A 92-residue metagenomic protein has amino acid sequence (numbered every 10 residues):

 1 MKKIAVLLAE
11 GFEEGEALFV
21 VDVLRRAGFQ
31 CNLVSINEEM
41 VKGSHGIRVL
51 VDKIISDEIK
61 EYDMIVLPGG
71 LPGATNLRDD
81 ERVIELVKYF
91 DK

Functional and structural regions predicted by a protein language model:
M1-D91: Extended, subdomain-level signal for the structured scaffold at the beginning of enzyme domains
